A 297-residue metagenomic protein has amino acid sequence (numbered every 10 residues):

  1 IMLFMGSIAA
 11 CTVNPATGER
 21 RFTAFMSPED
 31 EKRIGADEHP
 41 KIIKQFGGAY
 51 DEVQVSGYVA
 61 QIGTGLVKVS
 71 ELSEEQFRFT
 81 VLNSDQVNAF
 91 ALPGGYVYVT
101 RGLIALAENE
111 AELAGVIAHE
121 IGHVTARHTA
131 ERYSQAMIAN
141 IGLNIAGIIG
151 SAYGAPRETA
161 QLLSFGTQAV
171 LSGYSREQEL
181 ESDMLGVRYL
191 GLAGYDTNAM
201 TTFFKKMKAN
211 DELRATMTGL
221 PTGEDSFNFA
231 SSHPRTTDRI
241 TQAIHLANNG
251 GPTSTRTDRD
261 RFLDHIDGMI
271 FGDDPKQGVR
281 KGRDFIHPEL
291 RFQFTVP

Functional and structural regions predicted by a protein language model:
I1-S7: Bacterial N-terminal signal peptides
S7-P297: A Zn2+-metalloprotease active-site environment signal
